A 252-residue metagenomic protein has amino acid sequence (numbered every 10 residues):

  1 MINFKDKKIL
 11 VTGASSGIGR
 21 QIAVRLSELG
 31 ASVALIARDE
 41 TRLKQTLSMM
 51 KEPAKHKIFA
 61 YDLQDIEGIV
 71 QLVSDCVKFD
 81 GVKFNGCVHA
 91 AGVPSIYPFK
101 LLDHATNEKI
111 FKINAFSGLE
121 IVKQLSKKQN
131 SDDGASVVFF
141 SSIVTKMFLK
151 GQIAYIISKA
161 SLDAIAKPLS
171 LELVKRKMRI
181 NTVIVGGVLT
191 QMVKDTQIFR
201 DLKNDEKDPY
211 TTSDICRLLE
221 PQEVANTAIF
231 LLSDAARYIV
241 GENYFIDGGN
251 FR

Functional and structural regions predicted by a protein language model:
S15-S16: Conserved glycine-rich cofactor-binding loop
P98-F99, D103-F111, P209: Substrate-binding pocket helix/loop in short-chain dehydrogenase/reductase
V122, S158: Active-site helix of classical SDR
K127, L171-K175, R237: Alpha-helical segment proximal to the catalytic Tyr-Lys
S142: Residue(s) in the substrate-gating loop at a strand-loop-helix junction that position the organic substrate next
K175, G187-T212, E223: A glycine/serine/threonine-rich, flexible loop-to-helix segment that serves as the NAD(P) cofactor-binding "lid"
R217-I246, F251: C-terminal substrate-recognition "lid" of short-chain dehydrogenase/reductases
